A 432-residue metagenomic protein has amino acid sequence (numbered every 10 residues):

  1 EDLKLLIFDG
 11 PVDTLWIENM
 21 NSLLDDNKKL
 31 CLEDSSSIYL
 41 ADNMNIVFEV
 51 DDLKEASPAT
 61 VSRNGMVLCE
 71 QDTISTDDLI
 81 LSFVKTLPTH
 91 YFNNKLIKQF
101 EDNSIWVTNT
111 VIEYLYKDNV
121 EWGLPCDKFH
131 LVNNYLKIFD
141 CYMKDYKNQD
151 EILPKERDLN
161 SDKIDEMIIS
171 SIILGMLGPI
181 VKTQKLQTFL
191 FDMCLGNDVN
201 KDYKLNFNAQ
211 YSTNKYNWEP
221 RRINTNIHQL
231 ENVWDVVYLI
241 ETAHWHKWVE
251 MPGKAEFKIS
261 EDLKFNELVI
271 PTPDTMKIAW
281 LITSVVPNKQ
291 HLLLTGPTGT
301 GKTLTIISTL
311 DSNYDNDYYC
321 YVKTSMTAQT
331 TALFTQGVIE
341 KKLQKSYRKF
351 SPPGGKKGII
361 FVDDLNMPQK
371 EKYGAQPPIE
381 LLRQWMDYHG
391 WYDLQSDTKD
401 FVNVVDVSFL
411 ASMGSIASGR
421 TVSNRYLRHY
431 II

Functional and structural regions predicted by a protein language model:
E1-I432: Conformational switch/transducer regions in large eukaryotic molecular machines and scaffolds
